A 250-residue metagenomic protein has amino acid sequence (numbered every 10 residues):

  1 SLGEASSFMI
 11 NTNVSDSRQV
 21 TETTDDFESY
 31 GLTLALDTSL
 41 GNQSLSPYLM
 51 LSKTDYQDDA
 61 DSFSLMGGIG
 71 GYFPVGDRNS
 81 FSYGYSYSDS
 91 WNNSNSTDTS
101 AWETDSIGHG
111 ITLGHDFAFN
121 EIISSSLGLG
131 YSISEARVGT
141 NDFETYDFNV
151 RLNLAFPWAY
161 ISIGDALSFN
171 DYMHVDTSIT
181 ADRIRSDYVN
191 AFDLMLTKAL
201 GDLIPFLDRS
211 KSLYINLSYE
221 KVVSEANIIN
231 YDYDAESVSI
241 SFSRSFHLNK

Functional and structural regions predicted by a protein language model:
S1-K250: Gram-negative and organellar
